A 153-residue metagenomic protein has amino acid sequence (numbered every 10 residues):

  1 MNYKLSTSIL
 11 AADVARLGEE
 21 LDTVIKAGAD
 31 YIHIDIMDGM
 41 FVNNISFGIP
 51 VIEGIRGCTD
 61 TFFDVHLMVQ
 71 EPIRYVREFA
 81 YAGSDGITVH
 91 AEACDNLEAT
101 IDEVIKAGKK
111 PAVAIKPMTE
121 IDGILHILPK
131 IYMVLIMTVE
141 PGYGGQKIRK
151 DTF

Functional and structural regions predicted by a protein language model:
M1-T88, A93-A99, E103-V113, I124-I131 (+1 more regions): Conserved N-terminal beta1-alpha1 strand-loop-helix module at the mouth
H90, M137-V139: Conserved residues at the C-terminal ends of beta-strands
A114-M118: Short gly/ser/thr-rich secondary-structure transition/capping motifs
